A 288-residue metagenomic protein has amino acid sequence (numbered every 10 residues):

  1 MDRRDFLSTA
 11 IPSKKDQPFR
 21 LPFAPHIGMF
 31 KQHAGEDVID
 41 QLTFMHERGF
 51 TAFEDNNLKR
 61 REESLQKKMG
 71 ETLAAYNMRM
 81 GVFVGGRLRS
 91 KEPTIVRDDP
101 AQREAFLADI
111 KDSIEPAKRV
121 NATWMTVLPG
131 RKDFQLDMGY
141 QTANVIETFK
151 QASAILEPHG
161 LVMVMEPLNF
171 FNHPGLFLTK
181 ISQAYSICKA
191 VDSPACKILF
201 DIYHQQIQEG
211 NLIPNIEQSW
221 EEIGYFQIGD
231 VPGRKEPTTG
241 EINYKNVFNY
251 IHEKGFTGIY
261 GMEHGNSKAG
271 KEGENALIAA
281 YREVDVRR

Functional and structural regions predicted by a protein language model:
D2-K31, E36-G49, N121, L178-F200 (+1 more regions): Histidine-acidic metal/acid-base catalytic patches
A10-K15, D37, T72, Y76 (+1 more regions): Active-site acidic/histidine proton-transfer and metal-coordination neighborhood in alpha/beta enzyme cores
D16-M29, V84-V96, P129-D133: N-terminal small/glycine-rich loop or linker at the start of catalytic domains across soluble metabolic enzymes
F44-E63: N-terminal substrate-binding region of glycoside hydrolase catalytic domains
T51-A52, R79, T123, V162 (+1 more regions): Residue-level detector of anion-binding/catalytic polar loops
E54, V82, T126, V164 (+2 more regions): Conserved beta-strand positions in the central sheet of alpha/beta enzyme cores
E62-G70, M138, G270-G273: Metal-dependent catalytic neighborhoods of phosphoester/phosphodiester hydrolases
S64-V82: Aromatic-lined substrate-binding rim segments of carbohydrate-active enzymes
